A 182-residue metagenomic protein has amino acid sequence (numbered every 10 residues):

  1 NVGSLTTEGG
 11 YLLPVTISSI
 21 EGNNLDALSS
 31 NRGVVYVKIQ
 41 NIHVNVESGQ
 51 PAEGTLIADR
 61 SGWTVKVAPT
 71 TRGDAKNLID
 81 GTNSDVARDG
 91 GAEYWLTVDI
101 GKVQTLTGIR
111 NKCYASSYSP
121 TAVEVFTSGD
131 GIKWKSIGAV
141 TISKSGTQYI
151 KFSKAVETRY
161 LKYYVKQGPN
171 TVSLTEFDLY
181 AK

Functional and structural regions predicted by a protein language model:
S4-L13: Short glycine/proline/serine/threonine-rich loop/turn segments at secondary-structure transition edges
S19-E21, Q167: Surface-exposed loop/turn motifs at beta-strand-loop junctions within extracellular Ig-like and Fibronectin type III
E21-V34: Beta-sandwich strand segments
Y36-D99, Y114-Y118: Disordered, acidic Ser/Thr/Pro-rich linker "stalks" and the adjacent N-terminal cap of the next globular domain
A92-E93, G101-G108, E157-R159: Extended extracellular/luminal ectodomain segments enriched in beta-structured repeat modules
Q104-S116, Y163: A short beta-strand element within beta-rich, extracytoplasmic domains of secreted/secretory-pathway proteins
S117-K182: Trp- and acidic/polar-enriched beta-sheet ligand-binding modules for extracellular glycan and matrix recognition
